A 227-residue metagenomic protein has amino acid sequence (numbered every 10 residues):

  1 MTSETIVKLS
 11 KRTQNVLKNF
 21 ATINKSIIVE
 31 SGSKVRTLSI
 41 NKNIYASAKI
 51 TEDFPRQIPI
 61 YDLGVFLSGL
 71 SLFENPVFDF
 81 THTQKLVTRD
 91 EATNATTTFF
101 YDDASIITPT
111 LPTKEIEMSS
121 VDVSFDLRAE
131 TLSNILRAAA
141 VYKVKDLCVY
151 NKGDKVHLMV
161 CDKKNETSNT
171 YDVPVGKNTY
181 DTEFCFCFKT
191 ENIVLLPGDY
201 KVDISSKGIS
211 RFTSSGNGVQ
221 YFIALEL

Functional and structural regions predicted by a protein language model:
M1-F100, M118-L227: DNA polymerase processivity clamps
D102-D122: Long, charge-dense
